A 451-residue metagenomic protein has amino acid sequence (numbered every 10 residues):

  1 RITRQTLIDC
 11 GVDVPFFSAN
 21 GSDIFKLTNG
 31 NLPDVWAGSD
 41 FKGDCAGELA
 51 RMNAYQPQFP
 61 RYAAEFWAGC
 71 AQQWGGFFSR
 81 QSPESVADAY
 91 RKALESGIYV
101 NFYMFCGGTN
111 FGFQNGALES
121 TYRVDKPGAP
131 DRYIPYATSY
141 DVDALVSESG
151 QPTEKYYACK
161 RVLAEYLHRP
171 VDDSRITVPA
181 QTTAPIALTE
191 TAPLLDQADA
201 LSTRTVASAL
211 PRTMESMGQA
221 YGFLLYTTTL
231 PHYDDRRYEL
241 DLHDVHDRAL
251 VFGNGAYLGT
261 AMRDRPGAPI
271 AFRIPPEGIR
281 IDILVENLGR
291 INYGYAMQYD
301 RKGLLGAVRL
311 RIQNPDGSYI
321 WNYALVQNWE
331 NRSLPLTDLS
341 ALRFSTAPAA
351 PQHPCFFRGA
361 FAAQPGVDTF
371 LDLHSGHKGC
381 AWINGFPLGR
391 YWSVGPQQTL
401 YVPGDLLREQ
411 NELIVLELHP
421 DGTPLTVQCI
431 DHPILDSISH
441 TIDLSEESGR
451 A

Functional and structural regions predicted by a protein language model:
R1-L32: Active-site neighborhood of glycoside hydrolase catalytic domains
C10, D40-S147, Q151, V162: Catalytic-core region of carbohydrate-active enzymes that cleave or remodel glycosidic bonds
R132-Y133, P152-K155, P211-R212, S216 (+6 more regions): A cross-kingdom feature marking solvent-exposed beta-strand/loop segments within repeated, beta-rich binding/scaffold
E148-F223, E286, M297-A341: Catalytic cores of secreted or luminal carbohydrate-active enzymes
A220-P231, P351-A362, Q398: Short beta-strands within extracellular/lumenal beta-sheet-rich domains
R236-F252, I281, F361-N384, Y391-W392 (+1 more regions): Aromatic-lined ligand-binding clefts that engage carbohydrates, nucleic acids, or primary amines
E286-N322, P420-A451: Glycine/proline-rich low-complexity spacer/linker segments in large multi-domain proteins
R311-Q364, D443-A451: Compositionally biased low-complexity segments at domain edges in trafficked proteins and select soluble regulators
